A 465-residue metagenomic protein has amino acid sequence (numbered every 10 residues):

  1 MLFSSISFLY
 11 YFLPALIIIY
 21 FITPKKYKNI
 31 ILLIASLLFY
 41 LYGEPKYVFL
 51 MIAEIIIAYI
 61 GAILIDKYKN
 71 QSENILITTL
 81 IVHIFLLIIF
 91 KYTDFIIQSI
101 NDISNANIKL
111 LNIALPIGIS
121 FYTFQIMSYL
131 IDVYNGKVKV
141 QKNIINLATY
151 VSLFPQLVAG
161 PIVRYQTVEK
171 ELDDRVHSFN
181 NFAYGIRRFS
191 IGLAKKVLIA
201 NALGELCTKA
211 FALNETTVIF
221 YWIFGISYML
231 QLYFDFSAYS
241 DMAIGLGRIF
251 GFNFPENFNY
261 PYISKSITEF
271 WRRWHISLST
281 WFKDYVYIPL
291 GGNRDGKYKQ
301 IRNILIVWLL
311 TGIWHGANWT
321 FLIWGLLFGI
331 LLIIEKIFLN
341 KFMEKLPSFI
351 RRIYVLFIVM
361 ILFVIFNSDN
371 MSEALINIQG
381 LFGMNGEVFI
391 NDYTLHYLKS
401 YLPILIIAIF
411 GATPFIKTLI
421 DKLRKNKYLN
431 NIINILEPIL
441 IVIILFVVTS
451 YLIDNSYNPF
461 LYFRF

Functional and structural regions predicted by a protein language model:
M1-R464: Membrane-embedded transmembrane alpha-helical bundles that form the catalytic cores of multi-pass lipid-modifying
